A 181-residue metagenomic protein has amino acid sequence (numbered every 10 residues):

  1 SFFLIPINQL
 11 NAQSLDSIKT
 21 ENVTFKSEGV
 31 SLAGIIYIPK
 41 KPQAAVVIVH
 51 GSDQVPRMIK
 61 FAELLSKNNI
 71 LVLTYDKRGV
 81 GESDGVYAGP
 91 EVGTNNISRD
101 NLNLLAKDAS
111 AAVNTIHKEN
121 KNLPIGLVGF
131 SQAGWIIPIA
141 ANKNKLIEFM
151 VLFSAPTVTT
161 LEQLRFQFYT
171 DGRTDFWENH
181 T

Functional and structural regions predicted by a protein language model:
Q13-P39: N-terminal cap/lid segment of alpha/beta-hydrolase-fold proteins
Q43-G51: Short beta-strand element of the alpha/beta-hydrolase
G51-E63, K77: The serine-hydrolase catalytic nucleophile loop
L65-G89: Conserved alpha/beta-hydrolase
N95-K118: Alpha/beta-hydrolase active-site loop
N120-S131: Alpha/beta-hydrolase fold nucleophile elbow
G134-N144: Short glycine-enriched nucleophile-adjacent loop and the immediately C-terminal alpha-helix near the catalytic center
V151-T181: Accessory cap/linker subdomain of secreted extracellular hydrolases
